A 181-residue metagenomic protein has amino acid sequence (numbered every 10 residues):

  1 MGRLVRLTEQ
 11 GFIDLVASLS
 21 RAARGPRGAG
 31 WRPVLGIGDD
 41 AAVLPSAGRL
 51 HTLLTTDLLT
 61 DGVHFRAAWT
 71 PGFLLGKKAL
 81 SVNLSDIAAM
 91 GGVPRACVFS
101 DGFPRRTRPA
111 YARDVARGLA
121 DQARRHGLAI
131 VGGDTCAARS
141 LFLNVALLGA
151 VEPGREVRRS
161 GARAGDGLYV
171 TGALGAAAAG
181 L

Functional and structural regions predicted by a protein language model:
M1-P71, M90, F99, D114 (+3 more regions): Extreme N-terminal cap/leader segments of soluble proteins
G11-D14, S81, R163: Active-site-proximal helix/loop capping residues that flank conserved catalytic or ligand/cofactor
G38, T70-L74, K78, A110 (+1 more regions): Residues at secondary-structure transition points
A42-P45, L84-S85, A162: Short amphipathic alpha-helices and their capping/turn segments at secondary-structure boundaries
L59, V93-L181: Glycine-rich anion-binding loops of enzyme active sites
F73-M90: Alpha-helical scaffold segments that flank or form the walls of functional sites
